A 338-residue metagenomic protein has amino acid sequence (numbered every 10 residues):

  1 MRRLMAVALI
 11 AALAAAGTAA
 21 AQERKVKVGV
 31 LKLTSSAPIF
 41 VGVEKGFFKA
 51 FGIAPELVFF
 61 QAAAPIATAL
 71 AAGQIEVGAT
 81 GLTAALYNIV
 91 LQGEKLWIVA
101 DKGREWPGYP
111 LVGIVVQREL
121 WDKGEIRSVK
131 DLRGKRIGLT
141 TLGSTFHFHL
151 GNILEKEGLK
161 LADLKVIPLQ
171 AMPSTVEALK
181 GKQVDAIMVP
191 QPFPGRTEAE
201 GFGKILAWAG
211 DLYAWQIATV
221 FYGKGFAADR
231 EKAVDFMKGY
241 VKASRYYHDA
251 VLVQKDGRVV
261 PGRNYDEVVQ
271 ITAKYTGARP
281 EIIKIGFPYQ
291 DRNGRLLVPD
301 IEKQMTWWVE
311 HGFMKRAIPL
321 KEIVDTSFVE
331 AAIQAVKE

Functional and structural regions predicted by a protein language model:
M1-A6: Bacterial N-terminal signal peptides that target proteins for export
V7-A16: Bacterial N-terminal signal peptides
Q22-L161, K165-L169, D185-Q191, L206-A214: Short, glycine-/small- and polar/acidic-enriched structural segments that line small-molecule recognition paths
I66-A67, A85, S174-A178, P194 (+1 more regions): Short, hydrophobic alpha-helical packing/hinge segments within bilobed ligand-binding/sensory domains
G103-G113, E198-F226, M237, S244 (+1 more regions): Periplasmic-binding protein-like
I167, A171-G203: Loop-centered beta-sheet repeat module
A228-K315: Secondary-structure end/capping motifs
I301-E338: Conserved C-terminal helix/tail region of periplasmic/extracytoplasmic solute-binding proteins
